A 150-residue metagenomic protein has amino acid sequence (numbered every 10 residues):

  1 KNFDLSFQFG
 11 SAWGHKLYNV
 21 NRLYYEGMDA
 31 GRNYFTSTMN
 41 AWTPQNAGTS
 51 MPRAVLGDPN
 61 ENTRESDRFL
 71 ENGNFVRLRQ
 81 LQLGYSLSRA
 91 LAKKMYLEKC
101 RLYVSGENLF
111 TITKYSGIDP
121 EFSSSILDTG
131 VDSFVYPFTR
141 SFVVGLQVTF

Functional and structural regions predicted by a protein language model:
K1, L78-L83, R140-V144: Hydrophobic, lipid-facing positions within transmembrane beta-strands of outer-membrane proteins
N2-F7, A90-L91: Repeated loop/turn-to-beta-strand initiation elements of outer-membrane beta-barrel proteins
L5-F7, C100-V104, V144: Transmembrane beta-strands of outer-membrane beta-barrel proteins
F9-H15, Q80, L87, G106-T113 (+1 more regions): Transmembrane beta-strands of outer-membrane beta-barrel pores
W13-R101: Extracytoplasmic gating/loop element in the C-terminal half of outer-membrane beta-barrel translocons and assembly
A47, T111-F150: C-terminal beta-signal and terminal closure region of outer-membrane beta-barrel proteins
R64-E65, E71, V104-S105, I126-V131: Residue-level signal for pocket-adjacent positions within structured domains
